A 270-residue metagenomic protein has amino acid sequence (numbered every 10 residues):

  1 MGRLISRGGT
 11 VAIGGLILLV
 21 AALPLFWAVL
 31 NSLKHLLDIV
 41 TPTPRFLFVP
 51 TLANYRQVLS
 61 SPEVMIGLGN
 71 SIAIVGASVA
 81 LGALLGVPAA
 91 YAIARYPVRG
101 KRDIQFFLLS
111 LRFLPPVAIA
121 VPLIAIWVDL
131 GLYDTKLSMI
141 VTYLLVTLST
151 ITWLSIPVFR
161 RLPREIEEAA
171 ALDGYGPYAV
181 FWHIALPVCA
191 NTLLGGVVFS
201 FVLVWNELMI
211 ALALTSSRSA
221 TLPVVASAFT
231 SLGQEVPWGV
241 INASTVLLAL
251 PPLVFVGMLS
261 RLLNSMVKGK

Functional and structural regions predicted by a protein language model:
M1-L4: Short, Lys/Arg-rich, polar N-terminal cytosolic tail immediately upstream of the first transmembrane signal-anchor
S6-K270: A structural signal for multi-pass alpha-helical bundles of membrane permease subunits that mediate small-molecule
